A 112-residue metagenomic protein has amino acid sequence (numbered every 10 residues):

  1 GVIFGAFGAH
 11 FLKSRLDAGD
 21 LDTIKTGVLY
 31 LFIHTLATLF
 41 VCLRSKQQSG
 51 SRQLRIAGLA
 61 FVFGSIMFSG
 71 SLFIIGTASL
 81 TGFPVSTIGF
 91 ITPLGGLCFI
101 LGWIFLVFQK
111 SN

Functional and structural regions predicted by a protein language model:
G1-N112: Polytopic transmembrane helical bundles with strong interfacial aromatic enrichment
